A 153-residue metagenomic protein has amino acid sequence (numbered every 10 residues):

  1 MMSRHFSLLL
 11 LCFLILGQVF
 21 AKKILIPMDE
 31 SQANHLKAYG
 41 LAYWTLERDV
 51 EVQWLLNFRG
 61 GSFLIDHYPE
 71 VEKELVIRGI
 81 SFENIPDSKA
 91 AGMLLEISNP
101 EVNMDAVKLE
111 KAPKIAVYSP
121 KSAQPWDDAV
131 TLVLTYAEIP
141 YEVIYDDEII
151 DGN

Functional and structural regions predicted by a protein language model:
M1-F6: Positively charged n-region of N-terminal signal peptides that target proteins for export
S7-G17: Bacterial N-terminal signal peptides
G17-K23: Bacterial Sec-dependent signal peptides at the C-terminal "C-region" and cleavage site
A21, L109-I115: A short, charged/proline- and glycine-enriched loop that marks the coil->beta-strand transition at the N-terminal
K23-I24, D29-A33, L64, Y68-K73 (+1 more regions): Helical hinge/lid and interdomain linker segments adjacent to catalytic or ligand-binding clefts that mediate domain
K37-E74: N-terminal, post-signal-peptide region of Sec/Tat-exported proteins
W54, N84, V143-Y145: A structural preference for short, hydrophobic beta-strand core positions in alpha/beta folds
R78-K111: Short N-terminal or domain-adjacent regulatory/targeting segments
